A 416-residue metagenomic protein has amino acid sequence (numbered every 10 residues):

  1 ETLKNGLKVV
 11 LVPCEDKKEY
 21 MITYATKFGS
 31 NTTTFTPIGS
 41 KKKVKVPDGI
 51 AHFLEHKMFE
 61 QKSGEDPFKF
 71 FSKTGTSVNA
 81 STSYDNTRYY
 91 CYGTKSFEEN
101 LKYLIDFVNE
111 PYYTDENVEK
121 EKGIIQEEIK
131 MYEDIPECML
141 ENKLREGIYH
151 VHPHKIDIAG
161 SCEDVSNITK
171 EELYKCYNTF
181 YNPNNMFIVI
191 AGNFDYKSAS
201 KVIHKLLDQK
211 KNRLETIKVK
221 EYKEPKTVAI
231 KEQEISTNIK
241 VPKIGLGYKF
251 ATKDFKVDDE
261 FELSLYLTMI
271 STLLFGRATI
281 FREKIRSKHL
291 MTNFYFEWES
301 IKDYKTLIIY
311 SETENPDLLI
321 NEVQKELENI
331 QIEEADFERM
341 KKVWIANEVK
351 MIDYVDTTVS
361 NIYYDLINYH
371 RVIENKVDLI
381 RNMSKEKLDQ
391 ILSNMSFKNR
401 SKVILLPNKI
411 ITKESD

Functional and structural regions predicted by a protein language model:
E1-D66, Y174-K284, R400-D416: His/Glu-rich zincin catalytic helix
V12, K17-T33, D66-V108, E141-E163 (+5 more regions): M16 family metallopeptidases and their MPP-like homologs
S77-S81, Y174-Y181, F296-I301, D389-N394: Short, flexible, solvent-exposed loop/turn segments with mixed acidic/basic and small polar residues
P111-K130, E215-P225, K325-I352: Acidic/histidine-enriched alpha-helical segments
K130-D134, V228-V241, A346-Y364: Short, low-order "capping/linker" segments at domain edges
P136-L140: Mid-domain, small-residue-enriched loop/turn segments at the edges of structured enzyme/sensor domains
V165-C176: Active-site glycine-rich loop that binds ribose-phosphate moieties when present
